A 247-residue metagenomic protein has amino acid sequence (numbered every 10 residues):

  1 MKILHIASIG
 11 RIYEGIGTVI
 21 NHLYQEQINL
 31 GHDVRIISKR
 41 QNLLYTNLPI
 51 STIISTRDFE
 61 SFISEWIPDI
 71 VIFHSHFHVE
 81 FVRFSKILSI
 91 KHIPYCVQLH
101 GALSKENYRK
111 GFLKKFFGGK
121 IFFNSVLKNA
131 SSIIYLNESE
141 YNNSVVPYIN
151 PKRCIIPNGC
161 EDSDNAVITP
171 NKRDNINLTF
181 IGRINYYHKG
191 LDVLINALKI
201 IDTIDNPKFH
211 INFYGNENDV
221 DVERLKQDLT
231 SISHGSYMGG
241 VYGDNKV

Functional and structural regions predicted by a protein language model:
M1, S163-N177, T203-D205: Nucleotide-sugar donor-binding and catalytic loop/hinge architecture of NDP-sugar-dependent glycosyltransferases
M1-N42, K199-D202: N-terminal subdomain of nucleotide-sugar transferases
L4, I134, P170-K189, I195-K199 (+1 more regions): Conserved donor-binding/catalytic core segment of Leloir-type glycosyltransferases
E60-F62, K128, Y242-V247: Short acidic alpha-helix that forms the nucleotide-activated donor recognition element in Leloir-type transferases
S61-F81, H92-C96: Short N-terminal targeting/anchoring amphipathic segment
L103, K115-I133, P147: Membrane-proximal helix-turn-helix segments that form the acceptor-binding/catalytic region of lipid-linked
S139, G159: Carbohydrate-associated surface elements
G215, E223-N245: Nucleotide-activated donor-binding/catalytic signature segment of Leloir-type glycosyltransferases, i.e., the conserved
